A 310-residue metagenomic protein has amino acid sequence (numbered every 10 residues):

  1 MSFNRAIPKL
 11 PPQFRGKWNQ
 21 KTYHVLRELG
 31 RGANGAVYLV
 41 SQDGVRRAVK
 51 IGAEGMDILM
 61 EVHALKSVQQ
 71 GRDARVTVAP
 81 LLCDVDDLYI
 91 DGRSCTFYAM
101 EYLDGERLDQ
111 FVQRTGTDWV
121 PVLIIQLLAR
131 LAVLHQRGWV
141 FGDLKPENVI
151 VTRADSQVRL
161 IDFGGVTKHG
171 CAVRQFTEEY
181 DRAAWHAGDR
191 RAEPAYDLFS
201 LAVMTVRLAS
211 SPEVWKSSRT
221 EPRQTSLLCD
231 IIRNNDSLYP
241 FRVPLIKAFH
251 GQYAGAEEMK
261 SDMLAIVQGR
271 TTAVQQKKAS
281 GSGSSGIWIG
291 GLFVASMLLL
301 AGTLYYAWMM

Functional and structural regions predicted by a protein language model:
M1-W18: Juxta-kinase regulatory segment immediately upstream of eukaryotic protein kinase catalytic domains
T22, L26, A33-A64: ATP-binding glycine-rich loop module of kinase domains
V78-T96: Short beta-strand micro-motifs within the conserved protein kinase catalytic domain, predominantly in the N-lobe
D91-R107: Conserved short submotifs of the Hanks-type protein kinase catalytic core that shape the nucleotide-binding pocket
L123-I124: Activation segment signature within eukaryotic-like protein kinase domains
L134-T152: Catalytic-loop of the protein kinase fold
R159, G164-I232, L238-R242: C-lobe/activation-segment region of protein kinase-like
T271-M310: C-terminal single-pass membrane-anchor helix
